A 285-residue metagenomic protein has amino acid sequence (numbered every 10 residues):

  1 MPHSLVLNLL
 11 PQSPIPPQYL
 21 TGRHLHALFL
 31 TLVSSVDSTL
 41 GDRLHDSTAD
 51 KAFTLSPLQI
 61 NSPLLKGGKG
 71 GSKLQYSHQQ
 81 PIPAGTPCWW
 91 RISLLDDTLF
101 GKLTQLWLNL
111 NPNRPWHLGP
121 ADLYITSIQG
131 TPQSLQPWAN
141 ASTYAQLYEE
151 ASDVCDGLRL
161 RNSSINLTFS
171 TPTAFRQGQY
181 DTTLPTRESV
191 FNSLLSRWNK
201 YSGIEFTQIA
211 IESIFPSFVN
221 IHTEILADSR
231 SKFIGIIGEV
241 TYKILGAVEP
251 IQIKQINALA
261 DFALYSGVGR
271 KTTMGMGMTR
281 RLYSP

Functional and structural regions predicted by a protein language model:
M1-P285: RNA-interacting cores
